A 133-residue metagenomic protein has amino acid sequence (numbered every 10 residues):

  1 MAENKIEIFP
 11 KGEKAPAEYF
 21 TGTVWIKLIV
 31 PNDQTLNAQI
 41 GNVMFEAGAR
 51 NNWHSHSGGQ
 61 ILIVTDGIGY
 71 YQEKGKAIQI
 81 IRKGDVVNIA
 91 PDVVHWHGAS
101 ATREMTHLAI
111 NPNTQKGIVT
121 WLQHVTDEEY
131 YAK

Functional and structural regions predicted by a protein language model:
M1-N37, I118-K133: A short, N-terminal "cap"/entry segment at the start of jelly-roll beta-barrel domains of the cupin/DSBH fold
N42-E46, S55-Y71, I110-P112: Short, conserved beta-strand element in jelly-roll/cupin
N52-W53, Y71-Q72, V94-A101: Short beta-strand His + acidic residue motifs that chelate non-heme Fe in jelly-roll/DSBH and cupin folds
G75-D92: Short acidic-glycine-tyrosine-enriched beta hairpin
N88, T102-W121: A short hydrophobic beta-strand segment most commonly corresponding to one strand of the jelly-roll/cupin
